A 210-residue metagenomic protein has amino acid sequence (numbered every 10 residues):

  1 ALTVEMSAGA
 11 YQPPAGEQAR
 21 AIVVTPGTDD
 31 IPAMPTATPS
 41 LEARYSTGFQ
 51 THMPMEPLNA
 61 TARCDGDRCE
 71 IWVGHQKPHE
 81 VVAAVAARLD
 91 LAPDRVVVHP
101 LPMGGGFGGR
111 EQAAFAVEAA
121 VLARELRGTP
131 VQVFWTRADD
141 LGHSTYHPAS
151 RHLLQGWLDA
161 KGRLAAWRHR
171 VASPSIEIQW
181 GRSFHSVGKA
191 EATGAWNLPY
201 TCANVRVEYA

Functional and structural regions predicted by a protein language model:
A1-A210: Structural alpha/beta core scaffold segments of enzyme domains
